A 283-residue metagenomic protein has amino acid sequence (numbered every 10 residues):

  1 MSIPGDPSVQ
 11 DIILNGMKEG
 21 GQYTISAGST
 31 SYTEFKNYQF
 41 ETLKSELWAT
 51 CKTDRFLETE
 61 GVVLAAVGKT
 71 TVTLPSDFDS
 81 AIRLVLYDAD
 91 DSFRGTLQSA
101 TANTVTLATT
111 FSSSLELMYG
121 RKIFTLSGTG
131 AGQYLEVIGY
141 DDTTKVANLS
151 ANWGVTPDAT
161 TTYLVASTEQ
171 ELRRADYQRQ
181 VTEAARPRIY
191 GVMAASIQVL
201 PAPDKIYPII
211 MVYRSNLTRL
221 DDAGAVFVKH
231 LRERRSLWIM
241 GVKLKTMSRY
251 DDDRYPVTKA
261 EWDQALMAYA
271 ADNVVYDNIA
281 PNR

Functional and structural regions predicted by a protein language model:
M1-S99, M118-K122, A131-Y134, D141-V146 (+1 more regions): Glycine-enriched, solvent-exposed interface loops adjoining structured elements
T104-D158: Extended, beta-strand-rich, solvent-exposed assembly scaffolds of outer structural proteins
